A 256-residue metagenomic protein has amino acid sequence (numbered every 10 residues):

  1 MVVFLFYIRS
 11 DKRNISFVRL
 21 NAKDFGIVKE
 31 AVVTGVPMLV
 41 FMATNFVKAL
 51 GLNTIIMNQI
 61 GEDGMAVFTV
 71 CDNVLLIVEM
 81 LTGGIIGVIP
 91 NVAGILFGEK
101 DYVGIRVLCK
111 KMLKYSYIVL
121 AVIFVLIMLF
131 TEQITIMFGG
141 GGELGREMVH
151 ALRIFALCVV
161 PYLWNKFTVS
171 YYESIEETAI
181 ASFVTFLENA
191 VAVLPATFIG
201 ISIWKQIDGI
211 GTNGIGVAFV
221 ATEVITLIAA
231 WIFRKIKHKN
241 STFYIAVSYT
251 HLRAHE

Functional and structural regions predicted by a protein language model:
M1-N45, K237-S248: Interhelical loop/hinge segments that connect adjacent transmembrane helices in multipass membrane
M1-V2, A179, N189-L227, N240 (+1 more regions): Membrane-interface helix-loop junctions in multi-pass transport and translocation proteins
V3, K23-G51, I77, L81 (+4 more regions): Hydrophobic faces of transmembrane alpha-helices in multi-pass small-molecule transporters and flippases across diverse
A43-I77, I95-L96, T135-G142, I203: Helix-terminus/linker motif at the lipid-water interface of multi-pass membrane proteins
M57, V67-T131, Y162-V184: Small-residue-rich hydrophobic transmembrane alpha-helices
V122-G145, V149, I203-W204: Short membrane-interface helical motifs at transmembrane helix boundaries in multi-pass membrane transporters
G142-T168, L194: Alpha-helical transmembrane segments of multi-pass membrane proteins
T250-E256: Conserved small/polar residues in nucleotide/adenosyl-binding loops
